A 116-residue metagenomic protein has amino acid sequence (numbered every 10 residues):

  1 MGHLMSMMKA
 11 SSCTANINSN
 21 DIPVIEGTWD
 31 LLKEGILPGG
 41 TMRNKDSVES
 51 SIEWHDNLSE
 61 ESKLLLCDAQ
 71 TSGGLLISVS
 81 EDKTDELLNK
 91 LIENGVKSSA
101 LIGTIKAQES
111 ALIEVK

Functional and structural regions predicted by a protein language model:
M1-K116: Glycine-/charge-enriched secondary-structure boundary and capping motifs
